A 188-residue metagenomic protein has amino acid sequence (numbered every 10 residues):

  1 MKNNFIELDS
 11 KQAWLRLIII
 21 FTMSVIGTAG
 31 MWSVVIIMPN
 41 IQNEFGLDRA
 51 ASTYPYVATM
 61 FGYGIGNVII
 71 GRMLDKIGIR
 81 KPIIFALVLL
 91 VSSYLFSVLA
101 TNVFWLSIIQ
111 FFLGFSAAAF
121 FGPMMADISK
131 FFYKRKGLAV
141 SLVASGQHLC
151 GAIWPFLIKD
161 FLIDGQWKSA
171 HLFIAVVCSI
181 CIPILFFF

Functional and structural regions predicted by a protein language model:
L15-Y54, N67-I70, W154-P155: Extracytoplasmic
V25, S93, F104-A119: Hydrophobic core of transmembrane alpha-helices in multi-pass small-molecule transporters, especially MFS/SLC-type
T28, W32, G114-G122, H148 (+1 more regions): Small-residue-rich segments within alpha-helical transmembrane domains of MFS-like 12-TM solute carriers
T59-G64, H148-L149: Short hydrophobic/small-residue motifs within alpha-helical transmembrane segments of multi-pass transporter-like
I65-F104: Conserved MFS/SLC helix-loop-helix module at the cytosolic interface between two early adjacent transmembrane helices
A119-F132, A139-V140: Intracellular juxtamembrane helix-capping segments at the cytosolic ends of symmetry-related transmembrane helices
V143-F188: Helix-loop-helix hairpin linking two adjacent transmembrane segments in secondary transporters
